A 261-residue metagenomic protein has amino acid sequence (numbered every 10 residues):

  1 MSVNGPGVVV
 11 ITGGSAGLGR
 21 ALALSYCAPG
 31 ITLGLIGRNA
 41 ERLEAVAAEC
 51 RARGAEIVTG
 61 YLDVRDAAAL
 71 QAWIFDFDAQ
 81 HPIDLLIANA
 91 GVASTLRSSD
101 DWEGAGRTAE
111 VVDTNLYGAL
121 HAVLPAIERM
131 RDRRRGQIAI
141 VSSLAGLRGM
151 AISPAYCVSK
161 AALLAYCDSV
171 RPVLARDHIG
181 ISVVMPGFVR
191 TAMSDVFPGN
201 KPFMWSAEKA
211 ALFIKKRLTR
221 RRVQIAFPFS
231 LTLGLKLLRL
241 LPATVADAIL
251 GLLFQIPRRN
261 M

Functional and structural regions predicted by a protein language model:
G13-A16: Conserved glycine-rich cofactor-binding loop
I31-V46: Conserved glycine-rich Rossmann-like NAD(P)H-binding loop of the short-chain dehydrogenase/reductase
A52-A68: Rossmann-fold cofactor-recognition segment
A93-A109, I152: Conserved mid-core segment of classical short-chain dehydrogenase/reductases
V123, S159: Active-site helix of classical SDR
S143: Residue(s) in the substrate-gating loop at a strand-loop-helix junction that position the organic substrate next
V183, G199-G234: C-terminal helical subdomain
